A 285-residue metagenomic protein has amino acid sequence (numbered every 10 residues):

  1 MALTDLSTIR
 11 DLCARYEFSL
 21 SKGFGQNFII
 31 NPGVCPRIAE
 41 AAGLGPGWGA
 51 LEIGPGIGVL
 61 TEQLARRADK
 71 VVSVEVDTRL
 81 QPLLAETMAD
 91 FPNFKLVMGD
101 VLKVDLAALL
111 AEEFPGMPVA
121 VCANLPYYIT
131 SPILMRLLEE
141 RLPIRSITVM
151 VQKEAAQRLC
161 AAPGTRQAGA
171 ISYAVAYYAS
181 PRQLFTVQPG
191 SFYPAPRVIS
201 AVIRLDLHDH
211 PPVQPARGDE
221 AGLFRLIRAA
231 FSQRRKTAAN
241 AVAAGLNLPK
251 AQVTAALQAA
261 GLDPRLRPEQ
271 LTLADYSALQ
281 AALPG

Functional and structural regions predicted by a protein language model:
M1-A221, R225-A229, Q258, E269 (+1 more regions): Catalytic cores of RNA-modifying enzymes
L207, R228-G285: C-terminal lobe and adjacent flexible extensions of AdoMet/dcAdoMet transferase-like proteins
